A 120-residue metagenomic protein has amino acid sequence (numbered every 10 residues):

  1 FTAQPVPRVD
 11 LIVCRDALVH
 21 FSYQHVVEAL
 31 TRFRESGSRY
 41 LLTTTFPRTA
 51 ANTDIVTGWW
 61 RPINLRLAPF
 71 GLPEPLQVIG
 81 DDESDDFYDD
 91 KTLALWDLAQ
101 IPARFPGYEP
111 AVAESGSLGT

Functional and structural regions predicted by a protein language model:
F1-V9, F21-T120: Class I (Rossmann-like) S-adenosyl-L-methionine-dependent methyltransferase catalytic domain, capturing the SAM-binding
V13: A conserved beta-strand element that flanks and buttresses the S-adenosyl-L-methionine
